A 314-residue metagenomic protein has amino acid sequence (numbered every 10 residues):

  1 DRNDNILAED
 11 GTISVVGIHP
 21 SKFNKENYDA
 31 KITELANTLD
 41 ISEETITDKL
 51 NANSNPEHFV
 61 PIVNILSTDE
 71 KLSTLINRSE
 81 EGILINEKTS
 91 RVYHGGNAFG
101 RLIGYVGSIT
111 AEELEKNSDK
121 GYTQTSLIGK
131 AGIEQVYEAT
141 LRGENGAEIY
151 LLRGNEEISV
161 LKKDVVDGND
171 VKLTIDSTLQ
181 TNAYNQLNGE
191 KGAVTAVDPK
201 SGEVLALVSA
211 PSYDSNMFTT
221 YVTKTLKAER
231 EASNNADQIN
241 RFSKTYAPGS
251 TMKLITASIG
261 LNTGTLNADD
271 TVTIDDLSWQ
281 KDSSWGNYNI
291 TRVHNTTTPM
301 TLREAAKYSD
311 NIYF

Functional and structural regions predicted by a protein language model:
D1-A193, V208, Y213-N240, T245: Extracytoplasmic/periplasmic proteins that interact with beta-lactams or build/remodel peptidoglycan
D4, T74, L102, N182-A183 (+3 more regions): Active-site SXXK
T110, S212, I259-N267, Y313: A generic secondary-structure signal for well-formed alpha-helical elements
V194-P199: Short hydrophobic alpha-helical segments used for membrane anchoring or interfacial signaling
D237-I239, L266-D269, T273-F314: Conserved catalytic neighborhood of penicillin-recognizing serine enzymes
